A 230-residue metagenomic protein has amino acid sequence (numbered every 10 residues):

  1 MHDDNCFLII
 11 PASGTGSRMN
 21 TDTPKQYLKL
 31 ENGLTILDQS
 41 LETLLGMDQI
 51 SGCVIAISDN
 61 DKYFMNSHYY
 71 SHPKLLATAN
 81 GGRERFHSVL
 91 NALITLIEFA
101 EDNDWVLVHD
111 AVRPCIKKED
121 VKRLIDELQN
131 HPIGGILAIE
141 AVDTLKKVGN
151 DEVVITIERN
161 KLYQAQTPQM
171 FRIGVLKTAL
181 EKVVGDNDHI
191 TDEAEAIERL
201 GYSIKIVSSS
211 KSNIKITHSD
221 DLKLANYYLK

Functional and structural regions predicted by a protein language model:
H2, Y163-K230: Conserved alpha/beta core of the MobA/IspD/sugar-nucleotide pyrophosphorylase nucleotidyltransferase superfamily
H2-K62: N-terminal glycine-rich phosphate-binding loop and ensuing alpha1 helix
I9-S13, A56, V108-H109, L137-E140 (+1 more regions): Short beta-strand segments
I10, L37, A92, D110 (+3 more regions): Residue-level signal for inorganic ion chemistry
L44-L45, Y69, L96: Hydrophobic C-terminal alpha-helix "anchor/cap" residues
K62-H68: Acidic helix N-cap motif at the loop->helix transition within catalytic regions of sugar-transfer enzymes
L75-A77, E84-N150, Q166: Conserved beta-loop-beta/alpha segment of the NTase-like Rossmann-fold superfamily that binds/positions NTPs
K146-F171: Short, flexible, basic/aromatic active-site loop/helix in glycosyltransferases
